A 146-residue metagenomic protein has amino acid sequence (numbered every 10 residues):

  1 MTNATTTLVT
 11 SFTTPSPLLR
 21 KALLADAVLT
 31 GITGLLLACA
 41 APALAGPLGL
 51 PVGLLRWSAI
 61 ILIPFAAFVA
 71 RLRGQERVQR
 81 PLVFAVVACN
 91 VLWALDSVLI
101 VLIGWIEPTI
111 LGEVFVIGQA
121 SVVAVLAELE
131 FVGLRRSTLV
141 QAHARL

Functional and structural regions predicted by a protein language model:
M1-L18: Short, Lys/Arg-rich, polar N-terminal cytosolic tail immediately upstream of the first transmembrane signal-anchor
P15-L18, F68-V78, E130-F131: C-terminal ends of transmembrane helices
R20-L24, L29-G31, A45-P47, R71 (+3 more regions): Alpha-helical transmembrane-bundle signature of multi-pass membrane transport and export proteins
A25-A38, G53-G74, A85-L95, S121-E128: Core segments of alpha-helical transmembrane spans in multipass integral membrane proteins
A38-G46: Short membrane-interface helical motifs at transmembrane helix boundaries in multi-pass membrane transporters
L48-W57, P81-V86, P108-Q119: Non-cytosolic membrane-interface motifs at loop->transmembrane helix junctions
R77, L95-F115, G133: Membrane-helix boundary connector in multi-pass membrane proteins
S121-Q141: Membrane-water interface at the C-terminal end of transmembrane alpha helices
